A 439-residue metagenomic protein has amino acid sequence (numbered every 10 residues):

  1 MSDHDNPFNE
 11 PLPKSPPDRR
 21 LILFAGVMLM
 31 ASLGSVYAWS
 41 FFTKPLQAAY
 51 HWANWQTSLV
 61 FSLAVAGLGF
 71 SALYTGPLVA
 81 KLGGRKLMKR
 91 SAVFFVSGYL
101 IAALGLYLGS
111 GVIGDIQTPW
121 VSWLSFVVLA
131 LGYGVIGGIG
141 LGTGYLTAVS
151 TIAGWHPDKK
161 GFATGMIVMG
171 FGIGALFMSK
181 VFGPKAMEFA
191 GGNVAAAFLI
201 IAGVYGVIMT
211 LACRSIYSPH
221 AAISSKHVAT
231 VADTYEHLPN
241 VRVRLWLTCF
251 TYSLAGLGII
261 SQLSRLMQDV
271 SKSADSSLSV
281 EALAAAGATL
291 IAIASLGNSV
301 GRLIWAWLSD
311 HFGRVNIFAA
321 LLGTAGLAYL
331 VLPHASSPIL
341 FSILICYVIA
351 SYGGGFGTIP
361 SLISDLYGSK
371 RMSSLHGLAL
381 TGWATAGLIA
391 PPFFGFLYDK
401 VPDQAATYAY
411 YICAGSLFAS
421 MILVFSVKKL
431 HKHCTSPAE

Functional and structural regions predicted by a protein language model:
W39-K44, N240-A306, A390, F394: Extracytoplasmic gate region of multi-pass secondary transporters
L46, G142-H156, A163-T164, G354-Y367: Intracellular juxtamembrane helix-capping segments at the cytosolic ends of symmetry-related transmembrane helices
L46-Q47, L78-V79, F177-G191, M267-Q268 (+2 more regions): Interfacial helix-cap and linker-helix signal at transmembrane-aqueous boundaries of multi-pass secondary transporters
V93-S122, T324-S336: C-terminal ends and interior cores of transmembrane alpha-helices in multi-pass membrane transporters/permeases
G98, G111-T143, F250, L340-G354: Hydrophobic core of transmembrane alpha-helices in multi-pass small-molecule transporters, especially MFS/SLC-type
A175, Y367-P402: A late C-terminal transmembrane helix in Major Facilitator Superfamily
A195-R214, Y408-S426: Symmetry-related core transmembrane helices of the 12-TM Major Facilitator Superfamily/SLC fold
C249, A286-A288, A292-L362: C-terminal transmembrane helical hairpin of 12-TM major facilitator-type secondary transporters
